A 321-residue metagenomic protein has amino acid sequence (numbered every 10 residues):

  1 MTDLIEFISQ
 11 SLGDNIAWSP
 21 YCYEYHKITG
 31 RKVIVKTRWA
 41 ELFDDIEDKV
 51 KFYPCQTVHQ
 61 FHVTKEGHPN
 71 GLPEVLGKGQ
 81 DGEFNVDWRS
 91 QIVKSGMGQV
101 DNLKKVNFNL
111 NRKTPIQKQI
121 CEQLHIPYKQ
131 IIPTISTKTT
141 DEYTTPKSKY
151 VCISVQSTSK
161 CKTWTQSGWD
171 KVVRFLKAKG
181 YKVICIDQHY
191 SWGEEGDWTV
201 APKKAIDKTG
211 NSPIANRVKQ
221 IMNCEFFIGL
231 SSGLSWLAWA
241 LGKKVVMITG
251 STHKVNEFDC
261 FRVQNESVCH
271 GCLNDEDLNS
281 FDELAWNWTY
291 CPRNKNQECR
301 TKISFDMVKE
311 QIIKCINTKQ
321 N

Functional and structural regions predicted by a protein language model:
M1-N321: Catalytic machinery of carbohydrate-active enzymes, primarily nucleotide-sugar-dependent glycosyltransferases
